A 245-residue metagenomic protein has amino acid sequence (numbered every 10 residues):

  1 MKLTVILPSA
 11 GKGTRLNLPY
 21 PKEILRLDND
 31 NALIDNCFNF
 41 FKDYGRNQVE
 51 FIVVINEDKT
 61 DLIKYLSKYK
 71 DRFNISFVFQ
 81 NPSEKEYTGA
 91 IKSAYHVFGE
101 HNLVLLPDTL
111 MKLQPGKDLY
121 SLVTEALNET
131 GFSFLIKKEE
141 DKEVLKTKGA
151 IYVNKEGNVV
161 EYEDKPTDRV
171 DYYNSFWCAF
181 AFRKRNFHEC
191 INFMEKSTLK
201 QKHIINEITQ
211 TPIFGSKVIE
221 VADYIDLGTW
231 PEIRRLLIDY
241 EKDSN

Functional and structural regions predicted by a protein language model:
M1-L62: N-terminal glycine-rich phosphate-binding loop and ensuing alpha1 helix
T4-I6, E50-I52, S76, L103 (+2 more regions): A structural signal for isolated positions on well-ordered beta-strands in alpha/beta enzyme cores
L16, L62-L66, C190, L236: Hydrophobic packing residues within well-ordered alpha-helices of enzyme cores
N29, E57-D58, P82, A222 (+1 more regions): Short beta->alpha linker loops
L33-C37, G89-S93, E207: Well-ordered alpha-helical segments embedded in enzymatic catalytic cores
V54-N56, V78-N81, L135-K137, Y162-K165 (+1 more regions): Conserved beta-strand termini and adjacent loop/short-helix elements that scaffold enzyme active sites in alpha/beta
L62, S67, R72-N154: Conserved beta-loop-beta/alpha segment of the NTase-like Rossmann-fold superfamily that binds/positions NTPs
Y120, T124, K155-N245: Catalytic-core segments of class I nucleotidyltransferases/pyrophosphorylases that form NMP-activated intermediates
